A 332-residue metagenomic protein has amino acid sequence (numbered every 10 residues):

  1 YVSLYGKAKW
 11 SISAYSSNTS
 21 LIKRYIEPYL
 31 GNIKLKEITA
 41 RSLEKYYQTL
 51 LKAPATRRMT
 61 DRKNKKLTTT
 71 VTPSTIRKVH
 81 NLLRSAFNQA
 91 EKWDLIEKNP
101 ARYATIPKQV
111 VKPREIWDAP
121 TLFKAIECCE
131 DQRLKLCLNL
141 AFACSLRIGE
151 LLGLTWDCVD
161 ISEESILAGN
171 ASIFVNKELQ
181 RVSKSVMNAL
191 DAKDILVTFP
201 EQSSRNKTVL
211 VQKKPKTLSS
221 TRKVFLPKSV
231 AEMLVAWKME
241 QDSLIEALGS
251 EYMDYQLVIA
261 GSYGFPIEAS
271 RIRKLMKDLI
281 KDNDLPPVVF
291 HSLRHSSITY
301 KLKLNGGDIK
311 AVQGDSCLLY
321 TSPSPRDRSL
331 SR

Functional and structural regions predicted by a protein language model:
Y1-E91, Q256: Short, Lys/Arg-enriched alpha-helical recognition elements, typified by the DNA-recognition helix
S11-A14, N18, T39, T75 (+7 more regions): Hydrophobic (often cysteine-bearing) scaffold residues that line and stabilize catalytic clefts of nucleotide/cofactor
I26, L43, L83-A86, D94 (+5 more regions): Conserved hydrophobic/aromatic pocket- or pore-lining residues that grip, position, or stack substrates in active sites
T56-D61, K66-P73, R77, K92 (+5 more regions): Basic, Lys/Arg- and aromatic-enriched nucleic-acid-binding interface segment
S74, K92, N139, A143 (+3 more regions): C-terminal catalytic core of tyrosine-transesterase DNA break-rejoin enzymes
I106, P120-T121, L154-S243: Conserved tyrosine-mediated DNA breakage-rejoining catalytic core shared by Y-recombinases
S220, F225-P227, D254-G261, F265-K281 (+2 more regions): C-terminal structured domain segments across diverse proteins
Y320-D327: Conserved small/polar residues in nucleotide/adenosyl-binding loops
